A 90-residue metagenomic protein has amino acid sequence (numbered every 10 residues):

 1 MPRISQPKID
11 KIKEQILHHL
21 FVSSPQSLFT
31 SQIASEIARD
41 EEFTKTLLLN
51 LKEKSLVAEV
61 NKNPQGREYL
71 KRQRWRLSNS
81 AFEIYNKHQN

Functional and structural regions predicted by a protein language model:
M1-L17: Short alpha-helical segments that sit at the start of domains
I9-D10, Q26-S27, E41: Alpha-helix N-cap/helix-initiation sites
F21-P25: Short helix-capping/hinge SLiMs at alpha-helix to coil transitions
Q26-E36: Short acidic, hydrophobic short linear motifs in intrinsically disordered regions
R39-E53: Short amphipathic alpha-helical interaction segments
K52-P64: A short, conserved structural fragment
N61-Q73: Short, Lys/Arg-rich nucleic-acid/phosphate-binding segment
R76-N90: Short, amphipathic alpha-helical interaction segments positioned at domain boundaries
